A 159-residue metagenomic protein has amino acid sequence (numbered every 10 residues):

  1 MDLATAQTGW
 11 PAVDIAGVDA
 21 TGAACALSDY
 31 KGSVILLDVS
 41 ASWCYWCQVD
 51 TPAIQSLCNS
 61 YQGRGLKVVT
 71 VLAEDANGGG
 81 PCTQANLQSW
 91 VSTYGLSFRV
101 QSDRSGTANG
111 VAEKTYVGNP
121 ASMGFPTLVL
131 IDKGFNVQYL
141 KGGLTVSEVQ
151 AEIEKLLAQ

Functional and structural regions predicted by a protein language model:
M1-L27, D103: N-terminal "domain-start" segment that seeds a small globular fold
D2, V39-W43, A73-G78: Second-shell loop/turn segments in exported
T8-G9, S28-K31, S60-G63, S92-G95 (+1 more regions): Extracellular/periplasmic catalytic domains that process cell-envelope and extracellular macromolecules
A26-Q48, V68: Short active-site neighborhood of thiol/selenol oxidoreductases, capturing the structured segment around
I35-D38, K67-L72, R99-S102, T127-L130: Structural recognition of the beta-strand scaffold that forms the well-ordered cores of secreted hydrolase catalytic
Q48-G95, S105-T115: Structural microenvironment flanking redox-active thiols in thiol-disulfide oxidoreductases
Y94-L96, D103-E154: Thiol/disulfide oxidoreductase modules built on the thioredoxin-like
L157-Q159: Short, solvent-exposed mixed-charge patches
